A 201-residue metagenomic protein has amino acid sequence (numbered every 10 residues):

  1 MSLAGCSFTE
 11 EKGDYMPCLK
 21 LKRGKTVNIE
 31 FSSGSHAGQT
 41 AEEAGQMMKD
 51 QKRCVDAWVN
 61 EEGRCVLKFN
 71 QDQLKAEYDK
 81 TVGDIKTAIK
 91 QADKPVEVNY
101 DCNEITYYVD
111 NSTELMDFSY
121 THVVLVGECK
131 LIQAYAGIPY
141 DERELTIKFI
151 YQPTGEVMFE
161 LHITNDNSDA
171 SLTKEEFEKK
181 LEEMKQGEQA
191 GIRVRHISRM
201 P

Functional and structural regions predicted by a protein language model:
S2-G5: C-terminal motif of bacterial Sec signal peptides marking the signal peptidase cleavage site
T9-P201: Mature, Sec-exported extracytoplasmic domains of Gram-positive
